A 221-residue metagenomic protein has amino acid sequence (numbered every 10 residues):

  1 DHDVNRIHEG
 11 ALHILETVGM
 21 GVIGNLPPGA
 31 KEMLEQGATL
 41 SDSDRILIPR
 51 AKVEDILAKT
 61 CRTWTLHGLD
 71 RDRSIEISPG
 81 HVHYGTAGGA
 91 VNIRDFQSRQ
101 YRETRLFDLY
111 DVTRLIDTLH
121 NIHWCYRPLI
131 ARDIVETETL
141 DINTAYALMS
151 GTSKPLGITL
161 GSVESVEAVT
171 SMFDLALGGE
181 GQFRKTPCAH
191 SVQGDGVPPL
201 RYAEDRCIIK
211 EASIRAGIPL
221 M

Functional and structural regions predicted by a protein language model:
D1-F107: Acidic/polar, glycine-rich intrinsically disordered N-terminal extensions of enzymes
E103-M221: Helix-rich catalytic cores of soluble enzyme domains
